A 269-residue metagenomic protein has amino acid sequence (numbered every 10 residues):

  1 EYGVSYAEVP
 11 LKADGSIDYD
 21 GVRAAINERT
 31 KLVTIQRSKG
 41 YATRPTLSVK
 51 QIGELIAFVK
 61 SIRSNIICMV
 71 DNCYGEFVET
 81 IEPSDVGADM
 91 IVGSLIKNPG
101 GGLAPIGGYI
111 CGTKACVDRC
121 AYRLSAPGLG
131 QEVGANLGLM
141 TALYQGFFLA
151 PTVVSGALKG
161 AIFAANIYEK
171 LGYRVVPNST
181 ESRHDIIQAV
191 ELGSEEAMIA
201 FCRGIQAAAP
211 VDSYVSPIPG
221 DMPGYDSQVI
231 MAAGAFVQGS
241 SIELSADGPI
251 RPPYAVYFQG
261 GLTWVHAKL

Functional and structural regions predicted by a protein language model:
E1-S155, K159, A165-Y168, G172-V176 (+1 more regions): Conserved PLP-enzyme active-site core in the AAT-like
E169-L269: Conserved C-terminal alpha-helix-loop-beta "cap" of PLP-dependent enzymes that closes/shapes the active-site mouth
